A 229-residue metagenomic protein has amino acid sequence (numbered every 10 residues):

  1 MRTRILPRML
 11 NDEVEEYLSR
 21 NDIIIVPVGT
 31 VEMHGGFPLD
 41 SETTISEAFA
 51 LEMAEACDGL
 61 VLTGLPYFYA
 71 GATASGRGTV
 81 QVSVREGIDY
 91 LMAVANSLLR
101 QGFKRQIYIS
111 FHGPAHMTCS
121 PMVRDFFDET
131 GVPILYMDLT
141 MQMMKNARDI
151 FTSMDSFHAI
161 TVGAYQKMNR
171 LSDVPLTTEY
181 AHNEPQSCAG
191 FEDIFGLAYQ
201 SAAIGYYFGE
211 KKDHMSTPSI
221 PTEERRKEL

Functional and structural regions predicted by a protein language model:
M1-A72, R77-R85, D89-I107, F111-L229: Extended, histidine- and acidic-residue-enriched regions that form the cofactor-binding/catalytic faces
